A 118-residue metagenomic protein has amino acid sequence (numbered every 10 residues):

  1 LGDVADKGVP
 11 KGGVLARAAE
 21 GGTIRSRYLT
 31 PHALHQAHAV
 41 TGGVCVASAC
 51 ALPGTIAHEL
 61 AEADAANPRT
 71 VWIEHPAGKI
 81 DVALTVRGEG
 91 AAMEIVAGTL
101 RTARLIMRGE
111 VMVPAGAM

Functional and structural regions predicted by a protein language model:
L1-M118: Non-transmembrane, aqueous-exposed alpha-helical and coiled segments at domain scale
